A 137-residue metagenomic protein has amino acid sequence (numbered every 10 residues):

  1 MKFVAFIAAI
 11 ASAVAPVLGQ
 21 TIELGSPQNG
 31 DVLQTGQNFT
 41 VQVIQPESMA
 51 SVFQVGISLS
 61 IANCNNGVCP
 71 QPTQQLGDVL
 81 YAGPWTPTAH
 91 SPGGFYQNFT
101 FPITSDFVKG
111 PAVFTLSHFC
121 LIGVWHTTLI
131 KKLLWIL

Functional and structural regions predicted by a protein language model:
M1-E23: Fungal secretory targeting signals
V17-I44, M49: N-terminal edge beta-strand
L18, S51-F53, V108-G110: Short loop/turn segments at connectors of secondary-structure elements within structured domains
L24-N29, Y81-T86, N98-F101: Short structured motifs
N38, Q45-S91, L129, L134: Contiguous segments within soluble domain cores/interaction surfaces
Q42-I44, S60, P102, S117: Residue-level recognition of well-ordered beta-strand positions that form the cores of beta-sheet-rich folds across
Y96-I136: Internal, hydrophobic beta-strand segments that form the core of beta-sheet-rich folds
